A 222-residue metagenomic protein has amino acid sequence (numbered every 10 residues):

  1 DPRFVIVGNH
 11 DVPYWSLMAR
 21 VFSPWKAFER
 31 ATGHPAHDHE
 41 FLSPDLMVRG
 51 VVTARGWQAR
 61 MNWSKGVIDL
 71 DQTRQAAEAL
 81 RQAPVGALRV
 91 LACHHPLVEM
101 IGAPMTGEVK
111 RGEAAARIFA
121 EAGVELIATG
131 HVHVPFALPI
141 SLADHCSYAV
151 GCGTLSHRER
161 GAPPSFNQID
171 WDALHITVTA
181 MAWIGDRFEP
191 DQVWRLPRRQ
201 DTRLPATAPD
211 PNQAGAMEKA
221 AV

Functional and structural regions predicted by a protein language model:
D1-E78, A83, I118-A120, A143 (+1 more regions): Extended active-site neighborhood of metal-dependent phosphoesterases/phosphodiesterases
P2-V5, M47, L88, E125-L126 (+1 more regions): Proline-centered loop/turn at the N-terminus of a beta-strand
G8-N9, H94, H131: Active-site glycine-centered loops adjacent to acidic/histidine catalytic or metal-binding residues that shape
G50-R55, C93-H95, A180-A182: Short, structured patches in soluble enzyme cores that scaffold and shape functional sites
R55-W57, H95-E99, H133-P135: Short, catalytically relevant binding-site loops at active-site mouths
L80, P84-M100: Short acidic, glycine-rich surface-loop motifs adjacent to enzyme active sites
I101-T177: Conserved beta-sheet core of the metallophosphoesterase superfamily
W171-V222: A short C-terminal boundary segment appended to hydrolase-like catalytic domains
